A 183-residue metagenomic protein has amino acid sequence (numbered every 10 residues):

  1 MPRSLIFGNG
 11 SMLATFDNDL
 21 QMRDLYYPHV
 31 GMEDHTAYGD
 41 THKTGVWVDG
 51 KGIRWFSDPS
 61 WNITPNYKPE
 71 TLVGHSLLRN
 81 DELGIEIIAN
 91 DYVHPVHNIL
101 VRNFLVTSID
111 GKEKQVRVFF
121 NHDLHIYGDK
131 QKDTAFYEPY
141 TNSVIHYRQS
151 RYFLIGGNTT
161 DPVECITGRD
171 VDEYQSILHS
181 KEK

Functional and structural regions predicted by a protein language model:
M1-R79, G156-K183: An extended acidic
L77-R79, L83-K183: Polysaccharide-binding surfaces and accessory modules of carbohydrate-active proteins
